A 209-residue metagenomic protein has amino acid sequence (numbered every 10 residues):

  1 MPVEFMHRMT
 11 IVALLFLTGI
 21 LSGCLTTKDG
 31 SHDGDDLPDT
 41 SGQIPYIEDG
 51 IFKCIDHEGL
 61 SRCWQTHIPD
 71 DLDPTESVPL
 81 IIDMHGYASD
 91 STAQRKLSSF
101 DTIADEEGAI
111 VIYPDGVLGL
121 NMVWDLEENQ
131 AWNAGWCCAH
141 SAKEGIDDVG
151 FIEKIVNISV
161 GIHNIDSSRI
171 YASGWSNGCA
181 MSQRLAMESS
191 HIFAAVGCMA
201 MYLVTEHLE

Functional and structural regions predicted by a protein language model:
M1-S41: Secretory targeting signatures
T18, T75, I162-N164, S190-H191: Alpha-helix termination/capping residues and helix-transition junctions
C24-L25, D29-L80, T92-S98, I103-E106 (+5 more regions): A domain-start/cap signature at the N-terminus of enzymes
D83-G86, Y113: Structural cue for short, hydrophobic secondary-structure segments
G86-D90, G119: Serine-hydrolase catalytic-loop signature spanning alpha/beta hydrolases and amidase-signature enzymes
D115-D147: Cap/lid segment of the alpha/beta-hydrolase catalytic domain
W136-N164, R184: Alpha/beta-hydrolase active-site loop
